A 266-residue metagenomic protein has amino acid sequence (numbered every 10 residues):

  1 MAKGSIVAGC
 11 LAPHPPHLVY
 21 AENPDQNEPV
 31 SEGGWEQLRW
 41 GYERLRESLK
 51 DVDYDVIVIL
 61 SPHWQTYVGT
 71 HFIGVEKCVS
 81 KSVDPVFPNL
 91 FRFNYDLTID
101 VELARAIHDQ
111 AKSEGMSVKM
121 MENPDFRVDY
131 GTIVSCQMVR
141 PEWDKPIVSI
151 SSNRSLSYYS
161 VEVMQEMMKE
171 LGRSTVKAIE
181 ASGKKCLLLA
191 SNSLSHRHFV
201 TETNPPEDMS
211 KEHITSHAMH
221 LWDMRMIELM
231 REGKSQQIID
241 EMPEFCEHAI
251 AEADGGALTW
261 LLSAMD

Functional and structural regions predicted by a protein language model:
M1-Y54, Y67-K169, A181, T201-D266: Flexible, D/E/H-enriched segments
H14-P15, H63, H196: Histidine-centered active-site/metal-ligand motif
D55-S61, I150, K184-L194: Beta-strand elements within well-structured catalytic alpha/beta cores of enzymes that handle phosphate/sulfate esters
S61-Y67: Conserved beta-ketoacyl condensing-enzyme motif
W64, F126, L194: Positions that flank functional sites
M168, G172-T175, S195: Glycine/proline-rich loop-helix segments at beta-alpha junctions forming the active-site rim of enzyme cores
R173-A181, C186: Non-transmembrane, aqueous-exposed alpha-helical and coiled segments at domain scale
L194-V200: A structural signal for small-residue-enriched, beta-sheet-centric alpha/beta enzyme cores and oligomeric scaffold folds
